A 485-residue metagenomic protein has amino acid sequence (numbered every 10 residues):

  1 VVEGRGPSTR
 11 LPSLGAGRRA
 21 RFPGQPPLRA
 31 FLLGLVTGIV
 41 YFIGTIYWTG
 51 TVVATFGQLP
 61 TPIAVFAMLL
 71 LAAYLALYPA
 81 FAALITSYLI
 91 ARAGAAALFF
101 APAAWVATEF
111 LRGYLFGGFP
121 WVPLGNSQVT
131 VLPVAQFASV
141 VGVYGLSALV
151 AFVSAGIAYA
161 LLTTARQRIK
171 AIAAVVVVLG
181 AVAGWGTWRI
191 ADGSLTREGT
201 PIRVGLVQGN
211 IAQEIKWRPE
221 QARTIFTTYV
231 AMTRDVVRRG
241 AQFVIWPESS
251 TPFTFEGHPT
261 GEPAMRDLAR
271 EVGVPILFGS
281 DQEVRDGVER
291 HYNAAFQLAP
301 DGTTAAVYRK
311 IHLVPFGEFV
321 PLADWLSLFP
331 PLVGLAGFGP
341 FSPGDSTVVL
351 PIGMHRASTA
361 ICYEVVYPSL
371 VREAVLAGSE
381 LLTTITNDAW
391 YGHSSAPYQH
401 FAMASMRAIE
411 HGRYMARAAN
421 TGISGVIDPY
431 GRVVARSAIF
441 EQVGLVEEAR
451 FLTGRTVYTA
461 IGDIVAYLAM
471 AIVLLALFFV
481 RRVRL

Functional and structural regions predicted by a protein language model:
V1-I190, T227, G392-H393, A404-R407 (+3 more regions): Membrane-embedded alpha-helical bundles of multi-pass enzymes that act on lipidic or dolichyl-linked glycan substrates
R189-V465: Soluble catalytic domains of enzymes that build or remodel membrane lipids, polysaccharides, and related
